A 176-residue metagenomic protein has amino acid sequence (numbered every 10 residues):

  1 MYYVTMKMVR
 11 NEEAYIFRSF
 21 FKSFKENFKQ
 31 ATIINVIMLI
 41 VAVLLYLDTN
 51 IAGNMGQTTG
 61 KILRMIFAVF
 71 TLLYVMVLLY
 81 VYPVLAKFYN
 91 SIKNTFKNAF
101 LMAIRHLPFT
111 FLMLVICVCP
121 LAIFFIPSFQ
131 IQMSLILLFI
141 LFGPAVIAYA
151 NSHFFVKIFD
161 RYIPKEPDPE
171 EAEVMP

Functional and structural regions predicted by a protein language model:
M1-P176: Hydrophobic alpha-helical membrane segments
